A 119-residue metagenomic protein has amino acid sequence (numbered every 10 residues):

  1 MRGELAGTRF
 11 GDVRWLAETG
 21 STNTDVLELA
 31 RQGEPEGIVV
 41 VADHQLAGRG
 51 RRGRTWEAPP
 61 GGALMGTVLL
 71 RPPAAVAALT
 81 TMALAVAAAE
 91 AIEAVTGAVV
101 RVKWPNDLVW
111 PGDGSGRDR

Functional and structural regions predicted by a protein language model:
M1-G97, G116: N-terminal lobe of the biotin/lipoate ligase/transferase fold
V102-W110: Glycine- and Gly-Pro-enriched alpha-helical subdomains that act as flexible, kink-prone "lid/hinge" or packing modules
V109-R119: Short, intrinsically disordered, charge-balanced linker/junction segments flanking boundaries in proteins
